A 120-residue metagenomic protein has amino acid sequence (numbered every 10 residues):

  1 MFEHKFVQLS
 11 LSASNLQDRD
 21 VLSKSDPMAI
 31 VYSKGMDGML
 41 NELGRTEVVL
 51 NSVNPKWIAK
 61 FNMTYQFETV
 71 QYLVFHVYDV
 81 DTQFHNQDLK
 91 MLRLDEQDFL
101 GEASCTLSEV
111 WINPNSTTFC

Functional and structural regions predicted by a protein language model:
E3-V7, P27: Short structural boundary motif marking the start of a folded domain
F6-L22: Short amphipathic, basic-aromatic surface patches that mediate peripheral association with negatively charged
S12-N15, M28, N41-M63, V74-C120: C2 and C2-like phospholipid-binding beta-sandwich domains
D20, M63-F67: Short, flexible loop/turn segments at beta-strand junctions in immunoglobulin-like and fibronectin type III
L22-P27, V31: Acidic, Ser/Thr/Pro-rich low-complexity intrinsically disordered segments
V31-G35, M39-L40: Short amphipathic beta-strand segments in non-cytosolic proteins
G35, F67, D79-D81: Flexible, active-site-proximal loop/turn residues at the rims of small-molecule/cofactor binding pockets and catalytic
E68-Y72: Extracellular Ig-like/FN3 beta-sandwich strand-entry sites
